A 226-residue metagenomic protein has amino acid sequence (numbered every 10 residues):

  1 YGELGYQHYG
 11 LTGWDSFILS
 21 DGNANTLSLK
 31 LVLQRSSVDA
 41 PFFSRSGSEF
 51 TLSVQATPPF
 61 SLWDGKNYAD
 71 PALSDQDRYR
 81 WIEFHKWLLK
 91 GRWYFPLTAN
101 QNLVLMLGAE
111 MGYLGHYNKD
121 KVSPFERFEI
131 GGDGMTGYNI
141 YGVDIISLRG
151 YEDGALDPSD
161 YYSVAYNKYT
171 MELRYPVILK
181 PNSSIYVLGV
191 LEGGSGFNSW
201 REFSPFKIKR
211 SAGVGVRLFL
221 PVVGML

Functional and structural regions predicted by a protein language model:
Y1-G2, T136-I140, P181-S183: Short, functional N-terminal and low-complexity linear motifs
Y1-S16: Transmembrane beta-barrel wall of Gram-negative outer-membrane proteins
Y6-H8, N23-A24, V222: Short flexible coil/turn linkers enriched for glycine and charged/polar residues that connect secondary-structure
T12-V177, G189, F197-S199: C-terminal outer-membrane beta-barrel translocator/porin domains of Gram-negative envelope proteins and their
L97-Q101, I178-S183, V216-G224: Secondary-structure transition/capping motifs at alpha-helix termini and the adjoining loop/turn into the next element
G132-M135, N139-I140, R201-L226: C-terminal beta-signal and terminal closure region of outer-membrane beta-barrel proteins
V164, S183-S184: Hydrophobic alpha-helical transmembrane segments and adjacent short intramembrane/lumenal linkers of inner/organellar
E192: Short basic (Lys/Arg) and small-residue
